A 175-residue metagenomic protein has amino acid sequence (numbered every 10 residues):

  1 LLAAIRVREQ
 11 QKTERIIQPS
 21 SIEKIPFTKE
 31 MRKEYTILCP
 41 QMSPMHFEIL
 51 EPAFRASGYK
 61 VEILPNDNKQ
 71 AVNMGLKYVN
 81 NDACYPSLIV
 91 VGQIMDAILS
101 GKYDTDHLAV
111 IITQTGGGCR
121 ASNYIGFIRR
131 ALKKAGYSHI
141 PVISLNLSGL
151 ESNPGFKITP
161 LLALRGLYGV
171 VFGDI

Functional and structural regions predicted by a protein language model:
L1-I175: An N-terminal assembly and electron-transfer interface module characteristic of large anaerobic redox and radical
